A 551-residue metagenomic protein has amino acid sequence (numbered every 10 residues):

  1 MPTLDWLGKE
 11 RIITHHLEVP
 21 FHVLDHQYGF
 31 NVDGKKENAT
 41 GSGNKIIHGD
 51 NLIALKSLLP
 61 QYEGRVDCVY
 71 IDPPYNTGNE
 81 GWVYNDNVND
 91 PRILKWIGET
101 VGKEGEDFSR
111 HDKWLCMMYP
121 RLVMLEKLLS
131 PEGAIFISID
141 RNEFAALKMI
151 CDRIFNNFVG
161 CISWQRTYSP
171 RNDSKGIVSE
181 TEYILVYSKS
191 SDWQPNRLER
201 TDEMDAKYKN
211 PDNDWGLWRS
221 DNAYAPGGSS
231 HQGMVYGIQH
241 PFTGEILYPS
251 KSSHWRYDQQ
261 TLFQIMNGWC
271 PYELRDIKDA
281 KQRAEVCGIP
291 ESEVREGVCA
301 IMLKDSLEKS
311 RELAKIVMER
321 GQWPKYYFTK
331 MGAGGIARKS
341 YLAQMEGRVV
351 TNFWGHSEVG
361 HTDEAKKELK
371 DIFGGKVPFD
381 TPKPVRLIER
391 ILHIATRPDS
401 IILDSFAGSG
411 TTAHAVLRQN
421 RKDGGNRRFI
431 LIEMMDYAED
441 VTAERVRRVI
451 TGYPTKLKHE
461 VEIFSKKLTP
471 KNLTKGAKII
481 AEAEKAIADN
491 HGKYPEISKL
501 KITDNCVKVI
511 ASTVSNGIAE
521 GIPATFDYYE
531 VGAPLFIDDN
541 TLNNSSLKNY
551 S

Functional and structural regions predicted by a protein language model:
M1-Y70, Y75-P120, E132, Y272-I277 (+7 more regions): DnaQ-like (DEDDh/DEDDy) 3′-5′ exonuclease domain used for proofreading and 3′-end trimming on nucleic acids
L4-W6, I13-V19, N51, P91-R92 (+3 more regions): Conserved S-adenosyl-L-methionine
K35-P60, D363-D399, R418: Glycine-rich adenosyl-nucleotide cofactor-binding module
E63-A134, N142, T181, L198-G228 (+3 more regions): SAM-dependent methyltransferase catalytic-core segment centered on the flexible catalytic loop and adjoining short
F108-C161, A443, R447-I450, P454-L457: Conserved Class I SAM-dependent methyltransferase catalytic core
M118, P131-E132, R141-E203: Signature of N6-adenine DNA methyltransferases within the class I
S190-K370, G374: Active-site-adjacent helix-turn-beta-strand microarchitecture at beta-sheet edges that either contains or buttresses
K422-S551: PRPP-dependent phosphoribosyltransferase catalytic core
